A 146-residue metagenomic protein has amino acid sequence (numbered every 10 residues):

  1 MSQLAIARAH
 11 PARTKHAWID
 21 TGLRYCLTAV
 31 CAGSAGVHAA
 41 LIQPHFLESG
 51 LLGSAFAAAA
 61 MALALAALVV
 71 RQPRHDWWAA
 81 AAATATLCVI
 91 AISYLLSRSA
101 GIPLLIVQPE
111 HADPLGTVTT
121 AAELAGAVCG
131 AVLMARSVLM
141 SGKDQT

Functional and structural regions predicted by a protein language model:
S2-T146: Membrane-interface extramembranous regions
